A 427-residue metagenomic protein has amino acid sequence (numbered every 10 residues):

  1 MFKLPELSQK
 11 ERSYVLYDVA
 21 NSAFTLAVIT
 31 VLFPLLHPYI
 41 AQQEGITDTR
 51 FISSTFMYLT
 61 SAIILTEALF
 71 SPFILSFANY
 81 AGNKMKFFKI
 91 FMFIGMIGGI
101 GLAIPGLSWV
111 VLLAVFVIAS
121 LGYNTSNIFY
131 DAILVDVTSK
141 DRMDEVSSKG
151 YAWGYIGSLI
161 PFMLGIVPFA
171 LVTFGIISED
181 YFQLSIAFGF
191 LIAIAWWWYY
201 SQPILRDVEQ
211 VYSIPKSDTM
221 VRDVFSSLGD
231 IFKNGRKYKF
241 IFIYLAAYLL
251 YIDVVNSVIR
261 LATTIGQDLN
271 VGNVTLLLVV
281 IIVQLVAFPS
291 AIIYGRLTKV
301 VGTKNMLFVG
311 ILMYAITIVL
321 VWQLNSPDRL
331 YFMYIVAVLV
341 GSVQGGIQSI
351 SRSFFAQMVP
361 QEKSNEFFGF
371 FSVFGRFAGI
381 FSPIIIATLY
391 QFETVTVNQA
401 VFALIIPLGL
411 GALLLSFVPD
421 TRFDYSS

Functional and structural regions predicted by a protein language model:
M1-S13, K84, F93, A103-L113 (+3 more regions): Intracellular loop-helix junctions on the cytosolic face of multi-pass helical membrane proteins
F2-I64, F240-V279: Helix-loop boundary and gating motifs at the non-cytosolic
T49-R50, F169-I194, T388-L408: A membrane-interface helix-boundary motif in multi-pass transporters
F56-S76, I281-I293: Central cavity-lining transmembrane alpha-helices of secondary-active solute carriers, predominantly the Major
F70-N83, P289-T303, Y390: Helix-to-loop junctions at the C-terminal end of transmembrane segments in multipass secondary transporters
M92-L107, L312-S326: C-terminal ends and interior cores of transmembrane alpha-helices in multi-pass membrane transporters/permeases
G98, W109-S126, Y331-G346: Hydrophobic core of transmembrane alpha-helices in multi-pass small-molecule transporters, especially MFS/SLC-type
K304-Q348: C-terminal transmembrane helical hairpin of 12-TM major facilitator-type secondary transporters
